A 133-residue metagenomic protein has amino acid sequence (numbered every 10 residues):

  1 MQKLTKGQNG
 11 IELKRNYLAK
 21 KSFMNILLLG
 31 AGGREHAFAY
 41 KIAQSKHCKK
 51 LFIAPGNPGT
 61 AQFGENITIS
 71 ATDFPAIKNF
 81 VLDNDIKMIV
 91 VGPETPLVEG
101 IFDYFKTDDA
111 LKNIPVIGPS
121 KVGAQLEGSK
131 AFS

Functional and structural regions predicted by a protein language model:
G7-G10: Residue-identity detector for glycine
Y17-L18: Short hydrophobic targeting helices and cationic amphipathic motifs that mediate membrane/organellar targeting
K21-V122, E127: ATP-binding N-terminal substructure of ATP-dependent carboxylate-amine bond-forming enzymes
G128-S133: Short, glycine-/small-residue-rich phosphate/pyrophosphate-handling segment
